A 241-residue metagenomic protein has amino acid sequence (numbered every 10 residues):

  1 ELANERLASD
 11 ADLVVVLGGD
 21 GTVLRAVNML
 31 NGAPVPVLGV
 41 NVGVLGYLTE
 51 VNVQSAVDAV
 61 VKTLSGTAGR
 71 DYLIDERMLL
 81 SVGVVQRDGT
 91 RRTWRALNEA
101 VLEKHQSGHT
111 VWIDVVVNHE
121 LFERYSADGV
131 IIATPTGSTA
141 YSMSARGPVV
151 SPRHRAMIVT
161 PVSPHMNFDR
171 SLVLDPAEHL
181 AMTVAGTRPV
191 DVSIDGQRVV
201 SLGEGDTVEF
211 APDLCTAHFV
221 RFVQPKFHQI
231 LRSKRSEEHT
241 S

Functional and structural regions predicted by a protein language model:
E1-A33, T63-G66, R70: N-terminal glycine-/serine-/threonine-rich phosphate-binding loop
V15, G19, N41, A100 (+1 more regions): A residue-level signal for conserved active-site and pocket-lining positions in enzyme catalytic cores
R25-N28, T49, S142-S144, D169 (+1 more regions): Short glycine-/acidic-enriched loop or helix-start segments at secondary-structure transitions that form or flank
A33-V51: Short, acidic/small-residue loops that bind anionic groups at enzyme active sites
L45-D128: Catalytic core of DAGKc-family lipid kinases
L102, N118-L121, N167-E237, S241: ATP/nucleoside-binding phosphotransfer catalytic cores, i.e., glycine-rich phosphate-binding loops
V115, G137, V192: Short aromatic-centered micro-motifs
E120, R124-F168: Gly/Ser/Thr-rich active-site loops/lids in small-molecule metabolic enzymes that frequently grip phosphoryl groups
